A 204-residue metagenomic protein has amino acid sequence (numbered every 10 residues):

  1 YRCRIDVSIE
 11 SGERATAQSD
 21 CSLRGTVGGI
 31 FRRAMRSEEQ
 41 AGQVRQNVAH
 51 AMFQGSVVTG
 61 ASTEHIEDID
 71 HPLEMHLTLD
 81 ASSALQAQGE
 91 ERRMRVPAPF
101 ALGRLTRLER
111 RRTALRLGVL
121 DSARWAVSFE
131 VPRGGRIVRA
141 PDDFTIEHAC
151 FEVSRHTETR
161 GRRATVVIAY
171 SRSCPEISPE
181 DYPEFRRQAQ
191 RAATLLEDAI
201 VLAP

Functional and structural regions predicted by a protein language model:
Y1-P204: A sensor for short, sequence-defined functional sites
